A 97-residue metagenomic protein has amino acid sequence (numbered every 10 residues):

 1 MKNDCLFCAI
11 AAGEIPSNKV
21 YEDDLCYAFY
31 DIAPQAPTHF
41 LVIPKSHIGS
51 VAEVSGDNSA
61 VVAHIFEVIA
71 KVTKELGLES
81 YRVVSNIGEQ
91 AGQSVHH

Functional and structural regions predicted by a protein language model:
M1-H97: HIT superfamily nucleotide-processing domains
